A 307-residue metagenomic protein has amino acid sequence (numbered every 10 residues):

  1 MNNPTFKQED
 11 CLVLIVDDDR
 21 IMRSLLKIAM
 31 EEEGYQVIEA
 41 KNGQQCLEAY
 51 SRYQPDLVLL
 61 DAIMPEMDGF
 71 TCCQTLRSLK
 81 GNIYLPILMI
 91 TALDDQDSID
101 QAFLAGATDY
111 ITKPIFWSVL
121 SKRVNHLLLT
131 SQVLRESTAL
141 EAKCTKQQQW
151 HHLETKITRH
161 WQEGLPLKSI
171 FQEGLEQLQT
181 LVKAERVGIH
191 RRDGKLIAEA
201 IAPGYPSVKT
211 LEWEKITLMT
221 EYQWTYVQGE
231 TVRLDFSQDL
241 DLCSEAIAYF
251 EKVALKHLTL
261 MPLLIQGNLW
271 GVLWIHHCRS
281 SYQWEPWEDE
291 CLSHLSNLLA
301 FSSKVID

Functional and structural regions predicted by a protein language model:
S24-E32: Charged docking surfaces used in two-component/phosphorelay signaling
M64: Receiver (REC) domain active-site loop signature in two-component systems and cognate sites in sensor histidine kinases
F116-R123, I265, Q283-K304: Amphipathic alpha-helical "output/dimerization" segments
S207-D241, E245: Regulatory sensory and allosteric helical modules in signal-transduction proteins and certain transcription factors
K256-L264: Short hydrophobic beta-strand micro-motif common in sensory/regulatory domains
